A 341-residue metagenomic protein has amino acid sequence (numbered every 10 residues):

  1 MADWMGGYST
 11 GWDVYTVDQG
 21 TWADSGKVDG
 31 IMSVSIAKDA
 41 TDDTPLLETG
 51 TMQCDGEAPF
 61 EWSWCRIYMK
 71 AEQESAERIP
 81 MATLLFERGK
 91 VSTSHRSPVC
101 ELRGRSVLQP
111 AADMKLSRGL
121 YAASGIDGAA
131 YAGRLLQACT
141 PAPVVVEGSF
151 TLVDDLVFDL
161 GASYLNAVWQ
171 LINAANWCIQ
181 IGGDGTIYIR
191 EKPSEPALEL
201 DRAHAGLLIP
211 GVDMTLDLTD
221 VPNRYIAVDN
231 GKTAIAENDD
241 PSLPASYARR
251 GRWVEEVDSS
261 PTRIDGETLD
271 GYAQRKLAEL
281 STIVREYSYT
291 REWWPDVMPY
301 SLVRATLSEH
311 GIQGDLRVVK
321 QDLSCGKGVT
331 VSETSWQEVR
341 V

Functional and structural regions predicted by a protein language model:
A2-Y15, Q19-T21, G183, E191-G328 (+1 more regions): Acidic, small/polar-enriched beta strand-loop surface segments
T21-G30, A76-P80, A234-E237: Surface-exposed loop/edge segments in extracytoplasmic proteins
A23-R66, P110-A111, K115, A123-I126 (+2 more regions): Extracellular/virion structural assembly segments
K27-A37, T151-D155, G206-G211, V318: A broad structural signal for short, well-ordered beta-strand segments within beta-sheet-rich domains
I36-E57, S97-P110, L171, A227 (+4 more regions): Oligomerization/assembly interface segments of phage tail-like spikes and tubes
M52, G104, K115-V145, D159-G183 (+3 more regions): Amphipathic, non-transmembrane alpha-helical segments in extracytoplasmic/periplasmic proteins
D55-A142, Q337-R340: Surface-exposed cap/loop segments at beta↔alpha junctions
S94-A111, E147-P222: Short beta-strand-centered interaction patches in the first periplasmic/extracellular domains of large envelope
